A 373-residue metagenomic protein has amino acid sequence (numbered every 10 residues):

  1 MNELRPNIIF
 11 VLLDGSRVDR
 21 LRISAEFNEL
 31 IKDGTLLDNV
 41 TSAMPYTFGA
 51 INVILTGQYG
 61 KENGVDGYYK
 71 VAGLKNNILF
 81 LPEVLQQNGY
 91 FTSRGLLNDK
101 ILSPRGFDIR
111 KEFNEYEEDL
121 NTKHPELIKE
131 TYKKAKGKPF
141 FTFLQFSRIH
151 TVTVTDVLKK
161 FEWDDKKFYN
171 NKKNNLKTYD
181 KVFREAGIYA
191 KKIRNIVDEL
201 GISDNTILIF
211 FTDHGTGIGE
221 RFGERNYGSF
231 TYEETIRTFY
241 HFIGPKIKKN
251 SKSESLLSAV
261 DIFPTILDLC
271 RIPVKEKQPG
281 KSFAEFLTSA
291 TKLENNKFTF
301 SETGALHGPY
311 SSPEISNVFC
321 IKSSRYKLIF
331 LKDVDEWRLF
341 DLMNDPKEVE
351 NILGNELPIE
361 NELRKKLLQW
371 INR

Functional and structural regions predicted by a protein language model:
M1-R373: Catalytic domains that recognize anionic headgroups
